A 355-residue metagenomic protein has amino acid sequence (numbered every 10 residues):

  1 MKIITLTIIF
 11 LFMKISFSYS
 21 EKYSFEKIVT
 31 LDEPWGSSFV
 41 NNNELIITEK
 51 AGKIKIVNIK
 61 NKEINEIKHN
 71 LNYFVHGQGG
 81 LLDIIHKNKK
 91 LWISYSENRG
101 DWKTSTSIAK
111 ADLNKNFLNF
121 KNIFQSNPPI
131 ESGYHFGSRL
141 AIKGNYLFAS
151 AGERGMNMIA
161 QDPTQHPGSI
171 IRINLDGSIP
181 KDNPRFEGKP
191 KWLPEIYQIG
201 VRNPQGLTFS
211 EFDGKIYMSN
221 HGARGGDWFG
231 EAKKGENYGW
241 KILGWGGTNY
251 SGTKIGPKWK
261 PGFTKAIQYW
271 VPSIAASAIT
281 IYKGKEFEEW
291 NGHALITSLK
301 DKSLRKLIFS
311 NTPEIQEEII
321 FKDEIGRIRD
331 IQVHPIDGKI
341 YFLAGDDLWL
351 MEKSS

Functional and structural regions predicted by a protein language model:
I4-K14: Sec-dependent N-terminal signal peptides
I8, F17-Y19, S355: Compositionally biased regions
Y19-N157, G206-H221, P272-S310, H334-K353: Acidic, Gly/Ser/Thr-rich repeat motifs that build Ca2+-stabilized beta-propeller blades
E26-V29, K68-H69, F124-Q125, F186 (+5 more regions): Residue-level detector of conserved, well-ordered beta-strand and adjacent loop positions that form binding/recognition
G79-L81, E153-E318, G326: Beta-propeller domain segments
E97, F124-P129, E187-K189, G246 (+1 more regions): Short, solvent-exposed aromatic-acidic interface loops
I328-D330: Repeated scaffold domains used in trafficking and secretory/extracellular systems, primarily beta-propellers
